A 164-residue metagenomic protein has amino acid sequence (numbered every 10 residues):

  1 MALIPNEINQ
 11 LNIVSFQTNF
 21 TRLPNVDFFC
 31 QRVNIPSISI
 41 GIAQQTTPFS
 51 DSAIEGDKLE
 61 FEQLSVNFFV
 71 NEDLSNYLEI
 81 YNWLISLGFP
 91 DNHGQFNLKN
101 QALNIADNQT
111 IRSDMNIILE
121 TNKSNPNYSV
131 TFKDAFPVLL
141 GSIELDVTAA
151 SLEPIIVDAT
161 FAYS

Functional and structural regions predicted by a protein language model:
M1-S164: Glycine-rich, low-complexity intrinsically disordered segments
